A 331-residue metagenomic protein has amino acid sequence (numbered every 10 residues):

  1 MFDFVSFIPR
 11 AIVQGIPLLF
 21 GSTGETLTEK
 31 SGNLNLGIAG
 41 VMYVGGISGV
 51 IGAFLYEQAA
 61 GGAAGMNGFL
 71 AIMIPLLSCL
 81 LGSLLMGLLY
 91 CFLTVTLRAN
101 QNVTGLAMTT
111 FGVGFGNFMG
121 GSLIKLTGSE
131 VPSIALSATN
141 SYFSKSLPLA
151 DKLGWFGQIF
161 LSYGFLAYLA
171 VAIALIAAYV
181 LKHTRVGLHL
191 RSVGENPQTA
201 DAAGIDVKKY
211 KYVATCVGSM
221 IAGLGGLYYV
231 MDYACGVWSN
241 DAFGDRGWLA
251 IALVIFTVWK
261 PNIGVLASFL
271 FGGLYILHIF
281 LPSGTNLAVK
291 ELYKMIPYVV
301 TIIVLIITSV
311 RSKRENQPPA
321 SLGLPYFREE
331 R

Functional and structural regions predicted by a protein language model:
M1-S22, L34, S48, E57-I74: Membrane-interfacial amphipathic/re-entrant helices at transmembrane-helix boundaries
G21, G46-V50, V113-N117, A167-A178 (+4 more regions): Hydrophobic core segments of alpha-helical transmembrane domains in multi-pass membrane transport and ion-translocation
L27, I51, L55, A59 (+7 more regions): Membrane-interface helix caps of multi-pass small-molecule transporters
G62-F115, Y275: Alpha-helical transmembrane segments within multi-pass membrane transporters and channels
G112-K182, G284-Y293, P319-R331: Transmembrane helix-bundle core of multi-pass membrane transporters and related energy-transducing complexes
Q158-W238, P261, L266: Helix-loop-helix "hairpin" substructures at the membrane interface of multi-pass membrane proteins
E195-A202, K208-K209, L281-R331: Cytosolic-side transmembrane-helix boundaries in multi-pass membrane proteins
A222, D232-Y298: Transmembrane alpha-helical segments in multi-pass inner-membrane proteins
